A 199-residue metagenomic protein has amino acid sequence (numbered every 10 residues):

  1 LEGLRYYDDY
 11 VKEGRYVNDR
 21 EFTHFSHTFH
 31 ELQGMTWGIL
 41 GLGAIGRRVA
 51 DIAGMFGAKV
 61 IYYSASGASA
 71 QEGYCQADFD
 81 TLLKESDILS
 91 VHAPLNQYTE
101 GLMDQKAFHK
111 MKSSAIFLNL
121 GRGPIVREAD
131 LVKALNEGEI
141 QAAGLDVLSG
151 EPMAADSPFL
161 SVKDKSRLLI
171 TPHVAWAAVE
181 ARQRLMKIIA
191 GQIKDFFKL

Functional and structural regions predicted by a protein language model:
L1-D9, M35, I52-A58, A190-D195: Oxidoreductase and adenylate-handling cofactor-binding alpha/beta cores
L1-T36: Phosphate-binding beta-alpha-beta segment of Rossmann-like dinucleotide-binding domains, i.e., the NAD(P)
E2-Y6, I52, A107, K112 (+2 more regions): Short, cationic motifs built from Arg/Lys/His that form the positively charged side of catalytic pockets
R15, T36, G41, D87 (+6 more regions): Conserved functional loop/turn residues at catalytic and ligand-binding sites
Y16, L102-M103, M153, F159: Short clusters of hydrophobic/aromatic residues that line enzyme substrate/ligand-binding pockets
Y16-V17, G67-E72, P94-Q97, G121 (+1 more regions): Short, flexible loop segments at the rims of nucleotide/cofactor-binding pockets, characterized by
T23-S113: Rossmann-like dinucleotide/phosphate-binding beta-alpha-beta segment
S114-I116, L120-L199: Rossmann-like dinucleotide-binding domain for NAD(H)/NADP(H)
